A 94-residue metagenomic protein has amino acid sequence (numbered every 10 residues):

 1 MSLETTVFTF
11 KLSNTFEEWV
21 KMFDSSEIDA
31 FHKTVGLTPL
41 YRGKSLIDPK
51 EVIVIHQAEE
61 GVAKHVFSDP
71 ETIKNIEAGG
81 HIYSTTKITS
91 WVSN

Functional and structural regions predicted by a protein language model:
M1-I73, I82-N94: Short S/T/G/P-rich N-terminal loop/turn motif that feeds into the first structured element of a domain
E77-G79: Short, exposed beta-strand-loop hairpins at the edges of beta-sheets in extracellular/periplasmic proteins
